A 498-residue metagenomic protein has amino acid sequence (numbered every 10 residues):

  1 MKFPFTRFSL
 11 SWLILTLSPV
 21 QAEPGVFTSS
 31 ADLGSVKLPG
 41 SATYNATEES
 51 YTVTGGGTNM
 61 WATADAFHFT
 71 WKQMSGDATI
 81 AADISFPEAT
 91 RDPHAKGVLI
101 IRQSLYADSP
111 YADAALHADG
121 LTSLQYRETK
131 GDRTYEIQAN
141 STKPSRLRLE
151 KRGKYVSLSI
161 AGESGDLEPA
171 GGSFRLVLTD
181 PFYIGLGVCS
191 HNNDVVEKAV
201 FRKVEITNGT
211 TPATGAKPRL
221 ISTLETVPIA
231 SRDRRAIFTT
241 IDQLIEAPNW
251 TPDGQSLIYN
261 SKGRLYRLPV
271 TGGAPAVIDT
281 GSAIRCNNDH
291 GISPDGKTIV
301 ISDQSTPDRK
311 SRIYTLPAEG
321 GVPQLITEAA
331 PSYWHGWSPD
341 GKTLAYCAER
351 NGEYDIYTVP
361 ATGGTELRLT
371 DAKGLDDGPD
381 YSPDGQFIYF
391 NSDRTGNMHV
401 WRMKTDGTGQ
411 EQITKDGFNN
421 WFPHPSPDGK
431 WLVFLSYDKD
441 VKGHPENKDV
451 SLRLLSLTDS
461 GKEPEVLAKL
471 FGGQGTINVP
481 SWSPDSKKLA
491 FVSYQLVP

Functional and structural regions predicted by a protein language model:
M1-L10: Bacterial N-terminal signal peptides that target proteins for export
P4, D92, V322-Q324: Short secondary-structure capping/junction motifs at helix and strand boundaries
S9-S18: Bacterial N-terminal signal peptides
E23-T214: Extracellular glycan-recognition regions
T210-P498: Sequence signature of WD/YWTD-type beta-propeller architectures
